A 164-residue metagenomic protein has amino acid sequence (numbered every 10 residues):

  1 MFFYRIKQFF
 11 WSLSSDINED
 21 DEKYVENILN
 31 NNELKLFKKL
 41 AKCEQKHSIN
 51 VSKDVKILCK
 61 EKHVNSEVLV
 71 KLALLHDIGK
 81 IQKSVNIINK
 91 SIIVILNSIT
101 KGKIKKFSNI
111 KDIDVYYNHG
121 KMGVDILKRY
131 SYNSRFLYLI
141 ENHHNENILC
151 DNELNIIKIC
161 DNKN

Functional and structural regions predicted by a protein language model:
M1-L36, L40, E146: Non-catalytic interface/linker regions that flank or bridge core catalytic/transmembrane domains
L34-H47, K53-N164: Divalent metal-dependent catalytic cores for phosphoryl transfer on phosphate-bearing substrates
